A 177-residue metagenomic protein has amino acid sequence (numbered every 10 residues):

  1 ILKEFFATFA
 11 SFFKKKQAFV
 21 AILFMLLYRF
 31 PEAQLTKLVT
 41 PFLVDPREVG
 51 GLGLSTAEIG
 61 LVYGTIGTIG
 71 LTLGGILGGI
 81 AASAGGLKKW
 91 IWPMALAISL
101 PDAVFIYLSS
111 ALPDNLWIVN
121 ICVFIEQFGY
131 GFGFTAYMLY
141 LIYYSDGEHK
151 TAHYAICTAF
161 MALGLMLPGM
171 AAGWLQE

Functional and structural regions predicted by a protein language model:
I1-V20: Juxtamembrane intracellular "pre-TM" segments in multi-pass secondary transporters
K14-L35: Pair of pore-lining "gating" transmembrane helices in MFS-fold secondary transporters
L26, L61-I69, L96, F124 (+1 more regions): Transmembrane alpha-helical cores of Major Facilitator Superfamily
Y28, K37-I59: Short amphipathic helix-loop junctions that connect adjacent transmembrane helices in Major Facilitator Superfamily/SLC
T40, G78, P168-Q176: Small-residue (Gly/Pro/Ala) motifs that create kinks and tight helix-helix packing interfaces
T56-A57, G147-C157: Loop-to-transmembrane helix entry/capping segments in MFS-fold secondary transporters and related SLC/MFSD carriers
L73-W90, Q176-E177: Helix-to-loop junctions at the C-terminal end of transmembrane segments in multipass secondary transporters
K89-Y137: C-terminal transmembrane helical hairpin of 12-TM major facilitator-type secondary transporters
